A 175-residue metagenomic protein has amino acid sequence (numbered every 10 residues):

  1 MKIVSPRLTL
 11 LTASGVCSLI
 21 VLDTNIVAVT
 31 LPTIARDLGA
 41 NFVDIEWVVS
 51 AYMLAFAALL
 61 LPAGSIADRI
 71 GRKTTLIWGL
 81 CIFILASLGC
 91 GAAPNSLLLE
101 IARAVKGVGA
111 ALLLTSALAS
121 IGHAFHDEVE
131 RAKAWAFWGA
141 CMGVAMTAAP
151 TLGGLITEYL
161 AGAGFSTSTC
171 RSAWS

Functional and structural regions predicted by a protein language model:
M1-S175: Transmembrane-helix bundle of Major Facilitator Superfamily
